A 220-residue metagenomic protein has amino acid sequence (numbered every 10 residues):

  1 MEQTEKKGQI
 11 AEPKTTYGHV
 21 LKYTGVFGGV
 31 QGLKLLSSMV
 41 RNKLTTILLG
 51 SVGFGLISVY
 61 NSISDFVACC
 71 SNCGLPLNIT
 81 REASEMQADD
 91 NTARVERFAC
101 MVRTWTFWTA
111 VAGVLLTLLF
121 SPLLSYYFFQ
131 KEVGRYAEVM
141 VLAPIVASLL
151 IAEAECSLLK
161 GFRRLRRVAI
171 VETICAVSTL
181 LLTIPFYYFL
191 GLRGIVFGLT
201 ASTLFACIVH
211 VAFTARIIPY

Functional and structural regions predicted by a protein language model:
M1-Q9, T16, L44, I79 (+4 more regions): C-terminal transmembrane helix end/exit motif
M1-S38, A93-M101: N-terminal membrane topogenesis motif
H19-T80, V114-L118, I145, A176-L180 (+2 more regions): Signature of the first transmembrane helix
L48-S51, G161-F162, F189: Helix-loop interface residues and adjacent transmembrane-helix termini in multi-pass membrane transporters, primarily
V102-V114: Selective transmembrane-helix segments that form parts of the transport pathway or gating/packing helices in multipass
A112-Q130: Short membrane-interface helical motifs at transmembrane helix boundaries in multi-pass membrane transporters
Y136-M140, A169-I218: Hydrophobic alpha-helical transmembrane segments
A147-V171: Membrane-interface junctions at transmembrane-helix termini in multi-pass inner-membrane proteins
